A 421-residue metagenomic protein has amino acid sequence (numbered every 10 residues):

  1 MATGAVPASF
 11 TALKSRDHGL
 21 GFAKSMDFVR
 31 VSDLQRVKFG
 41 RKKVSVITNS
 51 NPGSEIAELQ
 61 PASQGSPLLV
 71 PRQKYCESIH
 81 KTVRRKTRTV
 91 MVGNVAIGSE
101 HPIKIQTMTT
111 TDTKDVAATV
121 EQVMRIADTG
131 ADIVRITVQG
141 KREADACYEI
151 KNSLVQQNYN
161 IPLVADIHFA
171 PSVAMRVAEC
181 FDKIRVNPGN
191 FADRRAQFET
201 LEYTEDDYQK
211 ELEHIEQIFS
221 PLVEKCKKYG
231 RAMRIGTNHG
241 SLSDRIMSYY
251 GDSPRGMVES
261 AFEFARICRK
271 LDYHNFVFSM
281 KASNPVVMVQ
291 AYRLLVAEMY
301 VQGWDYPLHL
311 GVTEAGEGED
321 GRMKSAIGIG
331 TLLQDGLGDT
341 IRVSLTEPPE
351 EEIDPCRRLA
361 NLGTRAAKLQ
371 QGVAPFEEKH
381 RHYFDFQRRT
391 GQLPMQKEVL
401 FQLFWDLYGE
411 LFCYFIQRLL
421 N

Functional and structural regions predicted by a protein language model:
M1-G40: N-terminal chloroplast transit peptides
V83-R85, S99-A118, T137-Q139, I161-A170 (+3 more regions): Active-site mouth loops of central-metabolism enzymes
I103-T109, D132-I136, I161-I167, I184-V186 (+5 more regions): Hydrophobic faces of well-ordered beta-strands that scaffold small-molecule active sites in alpha/beta enzyme cores
T110-D115, D128-L154, P188-K210, F276-P285: Glycine-rich, proline-tolerant flexible connector loops at the mouths of alpha/beta enzymes
G130-D132, C180-Q197, D335-E350: Glycine-rich phosphate-binding active-site loops on the catalytic face of alpha/beta enzymes
K141-A165, E213-G230, E263, L295-W304: Alpha-helix-loop-beta-strand connector modules within alpha/beta enzyme cores
N160-G230, R234: Hydrophobic or amphipathic alpha-helical targeting/insertion segments
E202-F219, V223, R245-W405: Catalytic alpha/beta core domains of metabolic enzymes, predominantly
